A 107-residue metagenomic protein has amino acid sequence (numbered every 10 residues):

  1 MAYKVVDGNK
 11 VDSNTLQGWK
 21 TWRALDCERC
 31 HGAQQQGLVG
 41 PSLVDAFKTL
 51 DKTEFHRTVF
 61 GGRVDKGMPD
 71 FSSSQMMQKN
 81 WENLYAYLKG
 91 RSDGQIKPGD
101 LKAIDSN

Functional and structural regions predicted by a protein language model:
M1-S13, A24-L25, K66-N107: Flexible coil segments in periplasmic/lumen-exposed cytochrome c-class electron-transfer proteins
N9, T15, W19-K20, G32-D70: Gly/Gly-Pro-rich "capping" loops immediately C-terminal to redox-active cysteine motifs in periplasmic/lumenal
C27-C30: Short cysteine clusters
